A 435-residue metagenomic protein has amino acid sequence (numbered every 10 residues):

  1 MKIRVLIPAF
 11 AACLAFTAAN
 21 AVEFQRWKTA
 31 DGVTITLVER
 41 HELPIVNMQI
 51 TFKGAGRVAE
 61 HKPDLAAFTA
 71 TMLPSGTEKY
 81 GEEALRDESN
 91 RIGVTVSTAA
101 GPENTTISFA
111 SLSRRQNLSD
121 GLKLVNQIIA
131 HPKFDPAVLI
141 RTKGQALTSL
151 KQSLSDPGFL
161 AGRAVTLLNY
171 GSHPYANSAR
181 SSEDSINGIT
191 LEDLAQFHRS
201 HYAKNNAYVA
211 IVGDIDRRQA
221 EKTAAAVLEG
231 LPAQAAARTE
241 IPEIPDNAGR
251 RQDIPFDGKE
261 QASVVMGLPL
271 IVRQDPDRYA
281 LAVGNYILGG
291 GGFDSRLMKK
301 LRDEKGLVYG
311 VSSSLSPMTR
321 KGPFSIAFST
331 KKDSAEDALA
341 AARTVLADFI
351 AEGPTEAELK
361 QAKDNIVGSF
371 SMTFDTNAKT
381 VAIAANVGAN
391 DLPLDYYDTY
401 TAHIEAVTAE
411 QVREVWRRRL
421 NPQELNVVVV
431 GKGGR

Functional and structural regions predicted by a protein language model:
M1-V5: Positively charged n-region of N-terminal signal peptides that target proteins for export
I7-A15: Bacterial N-terminal signal peptides
F16-A21: Sec/Tat signal peptide C-region and signal peptidase I cleavage site
V22-R40: Short N-terminal segments immediately surrounding and downstream of signal-peptide cleavage
T36-V38, L43-T69, E82-I128, F159-D184 (+4 more regions): M16 family metallopeptidases and their MPP-like homologs
G76-K79, I129-A137: Short, polar/flexible loop-turn hinges at active-site or ligand-entry regions and domain interfaces
G171, Y175-A179, A203, Y208-Q274 (+1 more regions): An aromatic/glycine/proline-enriched structural segment found at the starts of mature extracellular/organellar domains
